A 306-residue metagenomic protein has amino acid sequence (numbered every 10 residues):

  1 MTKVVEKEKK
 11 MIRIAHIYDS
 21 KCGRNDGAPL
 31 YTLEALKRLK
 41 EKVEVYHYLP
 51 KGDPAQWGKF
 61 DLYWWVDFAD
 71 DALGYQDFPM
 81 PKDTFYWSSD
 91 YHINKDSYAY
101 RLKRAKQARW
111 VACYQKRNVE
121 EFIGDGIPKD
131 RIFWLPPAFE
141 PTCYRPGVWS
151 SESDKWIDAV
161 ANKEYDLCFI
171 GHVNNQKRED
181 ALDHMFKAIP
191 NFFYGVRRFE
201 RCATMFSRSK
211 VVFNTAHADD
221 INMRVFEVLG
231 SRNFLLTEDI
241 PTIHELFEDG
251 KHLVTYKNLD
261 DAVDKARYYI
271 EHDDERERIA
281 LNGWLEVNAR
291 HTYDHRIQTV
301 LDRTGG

Functional and structural regions predicted by a protein language model:
V5-D249, V254-T255, Q298: Nucleotide-sugar donor-binding catalytic core of glycosyltransferases
L253-L259, Y268-D273: Conserved acidic donor-binding segment of nucleotide-sugar-dependent glycosyltransferases
A262: Catalytic phosphate/metal-binding cores of nucleic-acid and nucleotide-processing enzymes, i.e., regions that mediate
K265: Short amphipathic alpha-helices within nucleic acid-binding modules
E271-D302: A charged, aromatic-enriched C-terminal amphipathic alpha-helix characteristic of glycosyltransferases across folds
T304-G306: Generic C-terminal helix-cap and adjacent flexible tail
